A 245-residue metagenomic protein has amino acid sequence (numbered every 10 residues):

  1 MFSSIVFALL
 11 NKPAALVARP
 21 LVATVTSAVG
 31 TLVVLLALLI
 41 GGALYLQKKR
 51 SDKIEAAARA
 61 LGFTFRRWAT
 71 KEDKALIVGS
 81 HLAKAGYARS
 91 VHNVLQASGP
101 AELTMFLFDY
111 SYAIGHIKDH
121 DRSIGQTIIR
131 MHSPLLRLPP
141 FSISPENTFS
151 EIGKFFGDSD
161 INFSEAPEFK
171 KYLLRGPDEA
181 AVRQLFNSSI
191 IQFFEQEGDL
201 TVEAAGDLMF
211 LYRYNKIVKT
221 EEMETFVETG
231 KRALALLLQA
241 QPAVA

Functional and structural regions predicted by a protein language model:
M1-A23: Short, strongly hydrophobic alpha-helical membrane anchors
F2, V6-L9, Y45, L61-R67: N-terminal pre-first-transmembrane soluble regions of secretory-pathway and organelle membrane proteins
K12, K53-A245: Charged, low-complexity intrinsically disordered regions
R19-V33: Hydrophobic alpha-helical transmembrane segments
L36-G62: Transmembrane-cytosolic junction motif
